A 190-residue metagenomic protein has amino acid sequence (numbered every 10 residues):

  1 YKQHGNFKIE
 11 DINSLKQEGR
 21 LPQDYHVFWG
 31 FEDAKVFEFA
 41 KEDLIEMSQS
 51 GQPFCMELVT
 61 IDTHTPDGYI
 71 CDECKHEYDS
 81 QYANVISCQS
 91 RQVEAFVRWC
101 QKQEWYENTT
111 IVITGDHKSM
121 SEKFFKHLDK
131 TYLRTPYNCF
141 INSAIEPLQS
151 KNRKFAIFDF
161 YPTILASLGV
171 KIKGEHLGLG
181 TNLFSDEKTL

Functional and structural regions predicted by a protein language model:
Y1-L190: Solvent-exposed soluble domains appended to multi-pass membrane proteins
